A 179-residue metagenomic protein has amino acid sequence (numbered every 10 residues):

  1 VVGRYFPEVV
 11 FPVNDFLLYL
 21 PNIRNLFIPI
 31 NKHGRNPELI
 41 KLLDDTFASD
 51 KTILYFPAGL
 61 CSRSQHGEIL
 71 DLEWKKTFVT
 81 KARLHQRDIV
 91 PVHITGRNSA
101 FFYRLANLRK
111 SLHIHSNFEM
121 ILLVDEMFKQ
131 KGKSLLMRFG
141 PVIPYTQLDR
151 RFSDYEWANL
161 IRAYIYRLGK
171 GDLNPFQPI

Functional and structural regions predicted by a protein language model:
V1-R35: Catalytic core of membrane glycerolipid acyltransferases/transacylases, capturing the structured, soluble-facing
H33-P37, D71-L72: A conditional alpha-helix N-cap/helix-loop micro-motif detector
K41-I179: Non-catalytic C-terminal accessory region of glycerolipid acyltransferases and related lyso-lipid remodeling enzymes
